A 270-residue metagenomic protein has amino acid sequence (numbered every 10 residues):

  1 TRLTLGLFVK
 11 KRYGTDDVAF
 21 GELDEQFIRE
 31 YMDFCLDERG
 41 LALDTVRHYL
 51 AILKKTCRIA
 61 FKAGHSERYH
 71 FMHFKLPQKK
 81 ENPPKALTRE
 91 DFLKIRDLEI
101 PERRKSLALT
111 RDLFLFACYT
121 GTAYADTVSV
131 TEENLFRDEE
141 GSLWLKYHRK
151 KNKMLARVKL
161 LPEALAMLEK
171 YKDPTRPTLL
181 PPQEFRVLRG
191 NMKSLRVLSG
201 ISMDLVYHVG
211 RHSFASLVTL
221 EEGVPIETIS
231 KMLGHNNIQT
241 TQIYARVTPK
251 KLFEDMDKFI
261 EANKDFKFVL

Functional and structural regions predicted by a protein language model:
T4-K11, E38-M72, A125: N-terminal DNA-binding recognition helix of tyrosine site-specific recombinases/integrases
L43, R47-Y49, S66-Y124: Basic, Lys/Arg- and aromatic-enriched nucleic-acid-binding interface segment
A86, R149-K153, F185, L233-K258: Catalytic-site neighborhood detector that most strongly recognizes the C-terminal catalytic loop/helix of tyrosine
L115, Y119, A125-D126, R211-N236 (+1 more regions): C-terminal catalytic core of tyrosine-transesterase DNA break-rejoin enzymes
T120, S129-M167: Conserved tyrosine-mediated DNA breakage-rejoining catalytic core shared by Y-recombinases
N134-G141, M203, G223-I243, E254: Short, polar N-cap/turn motifs at the start of nucleic acid-interacting alpha helices
L161-S202: Active-site/catalytic core of tyrosine-dependent DNA strand-transfer enzymes
F259-L270: C-terminal secondary-structure termini that scaffold catalytic or DNA-interacting sites
